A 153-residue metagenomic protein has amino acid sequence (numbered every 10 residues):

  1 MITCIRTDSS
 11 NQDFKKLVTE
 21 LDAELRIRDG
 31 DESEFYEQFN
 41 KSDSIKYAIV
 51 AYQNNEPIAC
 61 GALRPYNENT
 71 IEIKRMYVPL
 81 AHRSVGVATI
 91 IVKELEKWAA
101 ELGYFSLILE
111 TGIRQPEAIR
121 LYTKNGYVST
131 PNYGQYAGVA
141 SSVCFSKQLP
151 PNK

Functional and structural regions predicted by a protein language model:
I2, T7-S10, F105-I108, G112-N125 (+1 more regions): C-terminal "cap" of GNAT-fold acetyltransferases
I2-K74, P79-A81, V92-K93, N132-Q135 (+1 more regions): Acetyl-CoA-dependent GNAT
L17, L21-E24, W98, L121 (+1 more regions): Alpha-helical interaction/dimerization surfaces of two-component signaling modules
C60, T89, T111: Ser/Thr-centric signal marking residues that sit in or immediately flank functional binding/regulatory motifs
V78, S84-K97, K124: Conserved acetyl-CoA-binding loop-helix of GNAT-fold acetyltransferases
V92, A99-E110: Conserved GNAT acetyl-CoA-binding A-motif
